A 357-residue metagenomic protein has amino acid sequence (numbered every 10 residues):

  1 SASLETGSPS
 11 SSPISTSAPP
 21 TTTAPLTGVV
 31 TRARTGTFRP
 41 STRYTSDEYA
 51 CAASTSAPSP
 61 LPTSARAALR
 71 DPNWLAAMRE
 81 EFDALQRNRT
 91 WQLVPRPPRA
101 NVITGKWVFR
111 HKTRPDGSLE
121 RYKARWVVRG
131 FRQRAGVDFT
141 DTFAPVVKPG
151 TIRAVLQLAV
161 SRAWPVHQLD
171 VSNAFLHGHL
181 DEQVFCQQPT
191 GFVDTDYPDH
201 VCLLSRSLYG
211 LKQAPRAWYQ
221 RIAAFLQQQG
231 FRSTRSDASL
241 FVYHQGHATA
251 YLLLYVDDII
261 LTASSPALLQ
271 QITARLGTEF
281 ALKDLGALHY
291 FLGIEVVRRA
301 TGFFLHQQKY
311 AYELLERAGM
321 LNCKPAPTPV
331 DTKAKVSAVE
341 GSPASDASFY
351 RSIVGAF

Functional and structural regions predicted by a protein language model:
A2-F357: Long, low-complexity, charge-biased intrinsically disordered regions
